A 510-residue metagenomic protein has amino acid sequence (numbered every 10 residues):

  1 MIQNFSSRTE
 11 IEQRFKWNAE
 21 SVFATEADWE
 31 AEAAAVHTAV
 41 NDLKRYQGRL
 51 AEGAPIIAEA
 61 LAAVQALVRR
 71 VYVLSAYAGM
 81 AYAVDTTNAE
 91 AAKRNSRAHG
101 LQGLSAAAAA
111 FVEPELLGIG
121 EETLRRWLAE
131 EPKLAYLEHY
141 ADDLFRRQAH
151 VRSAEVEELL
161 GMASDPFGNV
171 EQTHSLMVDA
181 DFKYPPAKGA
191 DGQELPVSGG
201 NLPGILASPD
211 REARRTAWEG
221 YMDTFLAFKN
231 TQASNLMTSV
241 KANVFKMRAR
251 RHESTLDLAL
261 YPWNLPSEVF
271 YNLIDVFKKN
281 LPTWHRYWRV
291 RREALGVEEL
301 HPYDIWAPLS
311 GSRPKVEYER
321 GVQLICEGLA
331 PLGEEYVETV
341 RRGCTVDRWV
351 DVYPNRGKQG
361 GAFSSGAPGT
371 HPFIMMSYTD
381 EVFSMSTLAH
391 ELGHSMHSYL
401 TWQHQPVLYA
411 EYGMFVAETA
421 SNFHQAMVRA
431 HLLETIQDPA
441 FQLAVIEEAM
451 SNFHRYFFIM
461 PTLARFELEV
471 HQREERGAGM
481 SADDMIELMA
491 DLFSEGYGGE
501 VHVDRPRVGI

Functional and structural regions predicted by a protein language model:
M1-G311: A well-structured
L116, G120, L332-Y336, A444: A sensor for short, sequence-defined functional sites
L300, D304, P308-P368, E381-V382: Auxiliary, metal-adjacent structural segments of Zn-dependent hydrolase domains
E327, P331-E338, A362-S365, H394 (+2 more regions): Conserved helix-loop functional segments at active or binding sites
G369-A389: Short pre-active-site segment immediately N-terminal to the catalytic Zn-binding motif
F373-S377, H404-M414, L443-N452, H471-R473: Short beta-alpha connecting loops at secondary-structure transitions that line or flank enzyme active sites
S386-T387, S398-N422: Post-HEXXH active-site segment of zinc metalloproteases
A430-I510: Long, amphipathic alpha-helical stalk/connector segments used for oligomerization, subunit docking, or mechanical
